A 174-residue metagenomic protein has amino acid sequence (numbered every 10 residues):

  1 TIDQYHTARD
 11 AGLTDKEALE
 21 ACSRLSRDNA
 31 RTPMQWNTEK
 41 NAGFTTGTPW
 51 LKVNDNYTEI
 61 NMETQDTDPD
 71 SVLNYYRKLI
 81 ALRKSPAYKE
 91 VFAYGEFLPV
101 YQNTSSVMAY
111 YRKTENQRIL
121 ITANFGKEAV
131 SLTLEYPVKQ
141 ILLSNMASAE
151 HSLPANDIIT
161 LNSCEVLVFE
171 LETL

Functional and structural regions predicted by a protein language model:
T1-I119, F125-V130: Loop/helix patches that line or flank the sugar-binding groove of alpha-linked glycan CAZymes
N41-A42, S148-H151, V166: A short acidic, often aromatic-flanked loop/helix-cap motif at beta-alpha or helix-coil junctions that lines enzyme
K113-E115, M146, E172: Short, flexible beta-strand-to-coil junctions
A129-A147: Beta-strand-rich binding/interaction modules
L143-D157: Solvent-exposed beta-strand/loop surfaces of large extracellular or lumenal domains
L153-L174: C-terminal beta-strand-rich structural cap/linker in extracellular carbohydrate-active enzymes
